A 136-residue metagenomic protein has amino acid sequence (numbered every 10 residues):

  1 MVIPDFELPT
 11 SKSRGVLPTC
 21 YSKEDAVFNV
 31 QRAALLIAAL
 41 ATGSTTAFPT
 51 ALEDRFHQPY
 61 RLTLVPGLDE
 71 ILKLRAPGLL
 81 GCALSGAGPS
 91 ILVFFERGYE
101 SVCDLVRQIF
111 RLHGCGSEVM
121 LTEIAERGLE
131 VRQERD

Functional and structural regions predicted by a protein language model:
M1-T63: Active-site rim beta-loop-alpha module in soluble metabolic enzymes
L40-D136: Glycine-rich, charge-dense phosphate/pyrophosphate-binding loop(s) and the adjacent flexible "lid"/catalytic subdomain
